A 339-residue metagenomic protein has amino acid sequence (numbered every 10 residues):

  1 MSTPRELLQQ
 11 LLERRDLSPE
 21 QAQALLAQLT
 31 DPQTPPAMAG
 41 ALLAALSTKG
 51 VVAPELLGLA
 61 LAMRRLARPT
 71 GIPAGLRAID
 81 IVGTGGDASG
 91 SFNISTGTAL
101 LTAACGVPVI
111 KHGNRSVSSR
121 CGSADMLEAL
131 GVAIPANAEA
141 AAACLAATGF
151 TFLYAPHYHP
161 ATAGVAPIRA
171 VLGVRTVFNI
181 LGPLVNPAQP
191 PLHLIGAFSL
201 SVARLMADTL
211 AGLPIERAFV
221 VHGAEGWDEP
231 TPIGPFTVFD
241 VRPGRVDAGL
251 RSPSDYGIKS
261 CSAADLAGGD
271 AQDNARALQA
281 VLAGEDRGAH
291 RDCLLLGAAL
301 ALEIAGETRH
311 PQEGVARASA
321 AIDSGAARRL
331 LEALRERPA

Functional and structural regions predicted by a protein language model:
S2, L11-L57, R64-P73, C293: N-terminal glycine-rich anion-binding loops that anchor highly charged ligand groups
S2, L7-Q10, D16-L17, A62-T70 (+4 more regions): Glycine-rich anion-binding loops and their surrounding alpha/beta cores
L12, L43-S47, D80-G85, A301: Short glycine-rich or small-residue beta-strand-to-loop segments that form or flank ligand, phosphate, metal/Fe-S
M38-A39, V109-H112, V220: Short beta-strand segments at enzyme active-site cores
L43, F92-T148: A glycine-rich phosphate/pyrophosphate-binding beta-strand-loop-alpha-helix module
G50-G113: Active-site cofactor/substrate anionic-group-binding motifs, chiefly glycine- and Lys/Arg-rich phosphate-binding loops
G83-A88, G113-S119, Y158, A224-E225 (+1 more regions): Acidic, glycine-rich active-site loops and adjacent beta-strand->loop/helix elements that engage anionic groups
